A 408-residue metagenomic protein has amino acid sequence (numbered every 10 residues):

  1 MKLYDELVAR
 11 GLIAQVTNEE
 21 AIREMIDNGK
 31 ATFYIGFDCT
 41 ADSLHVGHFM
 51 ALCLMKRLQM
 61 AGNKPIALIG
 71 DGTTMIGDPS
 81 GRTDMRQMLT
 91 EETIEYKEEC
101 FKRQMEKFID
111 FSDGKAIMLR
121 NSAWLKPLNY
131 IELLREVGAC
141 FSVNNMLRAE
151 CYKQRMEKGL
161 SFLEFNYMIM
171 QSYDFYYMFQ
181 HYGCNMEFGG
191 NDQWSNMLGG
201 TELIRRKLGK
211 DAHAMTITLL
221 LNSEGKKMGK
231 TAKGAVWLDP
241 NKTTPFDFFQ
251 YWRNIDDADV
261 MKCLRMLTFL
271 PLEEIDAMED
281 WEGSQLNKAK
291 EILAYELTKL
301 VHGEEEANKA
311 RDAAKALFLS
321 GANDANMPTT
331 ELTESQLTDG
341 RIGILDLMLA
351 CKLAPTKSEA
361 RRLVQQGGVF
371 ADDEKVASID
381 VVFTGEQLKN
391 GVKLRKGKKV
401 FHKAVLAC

Functional and structural regions predicted by a protein language model:
M1-E24: Beta-lactamase-like hydrolase cores
R10, T90-E91, K97-E98, K102-T216 (+1 more regions): Divalent-metal (Mg2+/Mn2+/Ca2+)-assisted nucleotide/phosphate chemistry catalytic cores
V16, A21-P79, F188-W194: N-terminal catalytic cores of NTP/NDP-binding nucleotidyl/phosphoryl-transfer enzymes
N28-G36, P65, S172-H181, L221-N222 (+1 more regions): Short, hydrophobic/aliphatic alpha-helical segments
A51-L58, M178, N196-I204, L297 (+1 more regions): Buried hydrophobic packing segments
G77-G81, L128-L134, K226-A232: Short acidic, glycine/serine/threonine-rich loops at helix termini
P79-E95: A charged helix-plus-loop insertion that forms the helical arch/lid used to bind and gate nucleic-acid substrates
I204-C408: Conserved nucleotide- and phosphate/pyrophosphate-binding catalytic cores in adenylate/nucleotidyl-handling enzymes
